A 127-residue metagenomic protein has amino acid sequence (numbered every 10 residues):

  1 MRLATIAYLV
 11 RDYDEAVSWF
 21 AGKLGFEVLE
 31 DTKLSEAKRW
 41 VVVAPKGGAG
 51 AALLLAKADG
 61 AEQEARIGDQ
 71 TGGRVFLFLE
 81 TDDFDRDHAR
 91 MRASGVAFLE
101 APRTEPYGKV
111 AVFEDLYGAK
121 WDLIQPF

Functional and structural regions predicted by a protein language model:
M1-T5, E27-E80, R86-L116, I124-F127: Vicinal oxygen chelate
V10-Y13: Conserved beta-strand-loop-alpha-helix junction that forms the acyl-donor binding cleft
E15-A16, R86: Short Gly/charged-rich anion-binding patches and loops
A16-A21, M91, G118: Conserved active-site tyrosine of GNAT-family acetyltransferases
